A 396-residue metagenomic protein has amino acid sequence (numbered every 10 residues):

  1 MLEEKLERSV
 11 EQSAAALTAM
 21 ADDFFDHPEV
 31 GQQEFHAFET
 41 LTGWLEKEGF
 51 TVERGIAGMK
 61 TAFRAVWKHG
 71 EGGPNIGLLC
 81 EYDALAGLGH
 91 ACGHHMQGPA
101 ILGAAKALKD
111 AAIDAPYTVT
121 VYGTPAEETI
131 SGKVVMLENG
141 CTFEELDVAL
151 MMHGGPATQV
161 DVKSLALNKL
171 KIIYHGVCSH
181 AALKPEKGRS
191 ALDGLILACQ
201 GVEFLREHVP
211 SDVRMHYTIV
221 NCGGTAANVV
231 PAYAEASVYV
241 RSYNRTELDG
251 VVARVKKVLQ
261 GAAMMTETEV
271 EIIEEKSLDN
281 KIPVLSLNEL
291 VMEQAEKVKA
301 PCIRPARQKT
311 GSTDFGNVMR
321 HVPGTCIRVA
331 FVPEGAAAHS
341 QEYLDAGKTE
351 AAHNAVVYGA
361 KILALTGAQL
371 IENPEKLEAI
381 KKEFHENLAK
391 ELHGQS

Functional and structural regions predicted by a protein language model:
L2, S13-M20, Q33, A37-W44 (+20 more regions): General structural feature for long, well-ordered alpha-helical segments within catalytic domains of soluble enzymes
L2-T118: Acidic/His- and Gly-rich active-site-bordering loop/insert found across diverse amide/peptide-bond hydrolases
H27-G31, L85, A181, R245 (+1 more regions): Short strand->helix junction
E53-I56, V121-G123, L150-M152, R304 (+1 more regions): General beta-strand structural signal in soluble alpha/beta enzymes
T61-W67, D83-A91, H95-M96, L102 (+4 more regions): Histidine/acidic-residue-rich, glycine-tolerant segments that coordinate divalent metal ions
G77-L79, H175, C326-V332: Non-cysteine beta-strand/loop elements that form the S-adenosyl-L-methionine
I196-S396: Metal-dependent amide/peptide-bond hydrolase catalytic core, centered on the "pita-bread" metallohydrolase fold
